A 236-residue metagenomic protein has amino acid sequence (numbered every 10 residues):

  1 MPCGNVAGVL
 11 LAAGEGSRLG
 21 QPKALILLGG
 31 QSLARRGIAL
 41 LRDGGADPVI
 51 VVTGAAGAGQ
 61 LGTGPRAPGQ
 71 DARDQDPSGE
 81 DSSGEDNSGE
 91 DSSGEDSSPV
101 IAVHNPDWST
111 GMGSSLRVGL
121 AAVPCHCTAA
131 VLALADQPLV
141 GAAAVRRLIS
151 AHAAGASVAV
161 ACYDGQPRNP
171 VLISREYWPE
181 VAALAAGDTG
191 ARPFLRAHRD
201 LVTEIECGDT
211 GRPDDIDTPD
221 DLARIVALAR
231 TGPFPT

Functional and structural regions predicted by a protein language model:
M1-G4, A186-T236: Conserved alpha/beta core of the MobA/IspD/sugar-nucleotide pyrophosphorylase nucleotidyltransferase superfamily
P2-D76, D81, D86, E90-P167 (+2 more regions): Nucleotide and nucleotide-moiety/phosphate-recognizing core
S17-Q21, V181, R212-P213: A short acidic, helix-capping loop that chelates divalent metal ions and anchors anionic groups
G59-Q60, E180, D215, R224: Phosphate- and divalent-cation-binding pockets in alpha/beta enzyme and binding domains that engage nucleotide-derived
V145, Y177-V181, L222: A generic structural signal for short hydrophobic patches within well-formed alpha-helices
P167-H198: Short, glycine-/small-residue-rich phosphate/pyrophosphate-handling segment
